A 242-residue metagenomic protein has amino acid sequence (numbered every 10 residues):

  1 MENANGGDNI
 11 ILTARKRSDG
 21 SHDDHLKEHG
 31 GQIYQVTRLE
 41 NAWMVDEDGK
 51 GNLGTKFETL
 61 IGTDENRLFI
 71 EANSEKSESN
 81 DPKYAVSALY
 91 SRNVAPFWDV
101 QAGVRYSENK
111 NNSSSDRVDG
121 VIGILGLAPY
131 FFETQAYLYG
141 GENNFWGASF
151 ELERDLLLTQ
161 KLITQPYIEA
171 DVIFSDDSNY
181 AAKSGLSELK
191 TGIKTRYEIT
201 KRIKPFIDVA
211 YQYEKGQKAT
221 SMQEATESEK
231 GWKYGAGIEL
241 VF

Functional and structural regions predicted by a protein language model:
M1-S79, R92: Outer-membrane beta-barrel initiation region
Q35-T37, L53-F57, Y84-A88, V118-I122 (+3 more regions): Hydrophobic, lipid-facing positions within transmembrane beta-strands of outer-membrane proteins
T37-V45, N66-S77, W98-K110, F131-E142 (+1 more regions): Transmembrane beta-strand segments that form the barrel wall of outer-membrane beta-barrel proteins
M44-L53, E75-Y84, S107-V118, L138-S149 (+3 more regions): Solvent-exposed loop/turn segments connecting transmembrane beta-strands in outer-membrane beta-barrel proteins
I61-T63, R92, G126, G140 (+4 more regions): Residue-level signature of outer-membrane beta-barrel architecture
D64-I70, P96-V100, Y130-T134, T159-T164 (+2 more regions): Repeated loop/turn-to-beta-strand initiation elements of outer-membrane beta-barrel proteins
S113-D177: Detector for outer-membrane/organellar transmembrane beta-barrel domains, recognizing the amphipathic beta-strand
E198, S228-F242: Outer-membrane beta-barrel "beta-signal"
